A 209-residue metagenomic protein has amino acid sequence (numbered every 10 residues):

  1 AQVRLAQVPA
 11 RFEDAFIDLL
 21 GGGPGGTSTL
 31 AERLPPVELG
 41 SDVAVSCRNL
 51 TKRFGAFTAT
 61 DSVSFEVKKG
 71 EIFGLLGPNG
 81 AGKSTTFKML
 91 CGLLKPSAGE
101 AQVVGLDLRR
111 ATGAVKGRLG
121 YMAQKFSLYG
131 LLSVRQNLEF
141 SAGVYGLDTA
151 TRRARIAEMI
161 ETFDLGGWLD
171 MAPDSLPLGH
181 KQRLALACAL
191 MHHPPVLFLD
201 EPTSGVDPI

Functional and structural regions predicted by a protein language model:
V3-K52: ABC-family P-loop ATPase nucleotide-binding domain
V45-I209: ABC transporter nucleotide-binding domains
